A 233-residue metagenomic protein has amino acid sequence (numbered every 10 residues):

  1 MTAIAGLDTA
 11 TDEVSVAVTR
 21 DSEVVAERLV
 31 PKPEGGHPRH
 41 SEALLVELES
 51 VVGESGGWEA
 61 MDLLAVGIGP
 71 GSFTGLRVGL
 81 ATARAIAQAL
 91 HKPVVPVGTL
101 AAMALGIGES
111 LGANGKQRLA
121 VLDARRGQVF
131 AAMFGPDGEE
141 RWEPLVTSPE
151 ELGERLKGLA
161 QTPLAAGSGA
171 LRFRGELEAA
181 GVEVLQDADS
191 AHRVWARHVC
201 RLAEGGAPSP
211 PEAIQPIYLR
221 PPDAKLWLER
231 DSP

Functional and structural regions predicted by a protein language model:
M1-P70: N-terminal beta-alpha supersecondary unit
A10-E13, G127, E212-A213: Short, basic and Ser/Thr-rich N-terminal targeting/leader segments
E23, K32-R39, P93-R193, P211 (+2 more regions): Surface "functional belts" at beta-alpha junctions
S41-L48, A83, A196-C200: A general structural signal for well-ordered alpha-helical segments in protein cores
V51-S55, A89, I107, V199-A207: Stable alpha-helical structural segments in soluble proteins, enriched in small hydrophobic residues
A65-T99: DPxDG-like acidic metal-binding loop motif
D187-G205: Short, flexible loop segments at boundaries between secondary-structure elements
